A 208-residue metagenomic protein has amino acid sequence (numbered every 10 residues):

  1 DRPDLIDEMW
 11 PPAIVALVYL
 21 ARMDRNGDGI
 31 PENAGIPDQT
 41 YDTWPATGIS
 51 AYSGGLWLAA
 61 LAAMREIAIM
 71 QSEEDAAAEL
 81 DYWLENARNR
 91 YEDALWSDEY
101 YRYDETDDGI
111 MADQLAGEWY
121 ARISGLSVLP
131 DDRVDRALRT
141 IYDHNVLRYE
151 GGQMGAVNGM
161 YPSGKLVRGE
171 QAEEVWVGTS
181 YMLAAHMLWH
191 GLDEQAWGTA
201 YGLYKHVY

Functional and structural regions predicted by a protein language model:
D1-I30, A46-A68, D81, Y91 (+5 more regions): Aromatic-rich carbohydrate-recognition surfaces in CAZymes
R2-L20, M70-D93, L129-L147, G191-H206: Extended, well-ordered alpha-helical scaffold segments
R25-G48, R88-V177, G198-Y208: Extended glycan-interaction surfaces of carbohydrate-active proteins
V177-T179, L188-L192: Glycine-rich, aromatic-lined ligand/substrate-binding cores of catalytic and carbohydrate-binding domains
